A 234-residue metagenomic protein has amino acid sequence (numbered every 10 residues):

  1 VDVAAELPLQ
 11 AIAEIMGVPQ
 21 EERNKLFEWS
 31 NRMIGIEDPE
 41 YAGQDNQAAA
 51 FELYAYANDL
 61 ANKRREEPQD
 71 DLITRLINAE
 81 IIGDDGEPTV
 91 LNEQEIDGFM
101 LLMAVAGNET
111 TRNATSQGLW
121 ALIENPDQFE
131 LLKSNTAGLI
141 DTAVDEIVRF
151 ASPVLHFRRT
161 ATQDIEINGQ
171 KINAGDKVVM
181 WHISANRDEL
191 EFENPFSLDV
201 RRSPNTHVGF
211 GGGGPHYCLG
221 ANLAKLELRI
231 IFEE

Functional and structural regions predicted by a protein language model:
V1-E234: Cytochrome P450
